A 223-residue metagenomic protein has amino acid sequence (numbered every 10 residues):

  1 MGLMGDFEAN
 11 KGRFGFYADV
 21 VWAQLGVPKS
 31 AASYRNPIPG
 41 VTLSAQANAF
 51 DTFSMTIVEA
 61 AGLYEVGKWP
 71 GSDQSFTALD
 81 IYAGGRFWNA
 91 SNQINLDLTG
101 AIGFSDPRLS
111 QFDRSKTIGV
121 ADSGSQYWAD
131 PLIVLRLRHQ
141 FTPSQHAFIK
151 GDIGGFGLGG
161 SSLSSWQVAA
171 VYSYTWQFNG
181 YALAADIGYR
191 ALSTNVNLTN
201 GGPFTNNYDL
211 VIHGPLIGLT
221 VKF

Functional and structural regions predicted by a protein language model:
M1, W22-I57, N89-Y127, F156-L163 (+1 more regions): Extracellular/periplasm-exposed beta-strand and loop segments of Gram-negative cell-envelope proteins, dominated by
M1-G5, T56-A60, A129-L135, W166-A170 (+1 more regions): Hydrophobic, lipid-facing positions within transmembrane beta-strands of outer-membrane proteins
F7, A18, G62, L79-G85 (+5 more regions): Membrane-embedded beta-strand positions of outer-membrane beta-barrel proteins
K11-R13, V20-G26, I57, V66 (+6 more regions): Transmembrane beta-strands of outer-membrane beta-barrel pores
G67-A78, F141-Q145, W176-L183: Short loop/turn motifs that connect adjacent beta-strands in outer-membrane beta-barrel proteins
G124-P131, F141: Mid-length scaffold segments of soluble, non-membrane domains
I133-R138, Q145-F156, L163-Y174: Alpha-helical membrane segments in multi-pass integral membrane proteins
V168-F223: Predominantly the C-terminal beta-signal and adjacent terminal strand-loop region of outer-membrane beta-barrel
